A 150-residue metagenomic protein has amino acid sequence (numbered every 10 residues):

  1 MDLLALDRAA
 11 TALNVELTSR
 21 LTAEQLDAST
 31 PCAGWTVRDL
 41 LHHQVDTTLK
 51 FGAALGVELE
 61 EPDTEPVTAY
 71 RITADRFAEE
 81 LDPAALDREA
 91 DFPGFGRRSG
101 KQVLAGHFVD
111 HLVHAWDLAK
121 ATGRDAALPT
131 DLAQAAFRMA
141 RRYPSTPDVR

Functional and structural regions predicted by a protein language model:
M1-A5, A9-E16, R20-V37, L49-R150: Structured surface interface patches that mediate subunit assembly and partner/cofactor docking
H43: Conserved catalytic neighborhood of penicillin-recognizing serine enzymes
